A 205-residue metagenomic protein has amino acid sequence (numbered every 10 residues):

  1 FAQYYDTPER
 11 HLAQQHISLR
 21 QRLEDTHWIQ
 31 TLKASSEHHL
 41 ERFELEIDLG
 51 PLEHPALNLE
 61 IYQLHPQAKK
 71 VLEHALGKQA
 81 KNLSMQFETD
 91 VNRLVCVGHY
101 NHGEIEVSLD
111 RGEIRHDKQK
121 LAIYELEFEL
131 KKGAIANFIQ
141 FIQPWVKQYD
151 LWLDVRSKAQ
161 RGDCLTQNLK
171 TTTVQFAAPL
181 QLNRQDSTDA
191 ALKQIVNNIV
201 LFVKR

Functional and structural regions predicted by a protein language model:
F1-R205: Phosphate-end processing signature that detects enzymes handling 5′-triphosphorylated RNA and polyphosphate
